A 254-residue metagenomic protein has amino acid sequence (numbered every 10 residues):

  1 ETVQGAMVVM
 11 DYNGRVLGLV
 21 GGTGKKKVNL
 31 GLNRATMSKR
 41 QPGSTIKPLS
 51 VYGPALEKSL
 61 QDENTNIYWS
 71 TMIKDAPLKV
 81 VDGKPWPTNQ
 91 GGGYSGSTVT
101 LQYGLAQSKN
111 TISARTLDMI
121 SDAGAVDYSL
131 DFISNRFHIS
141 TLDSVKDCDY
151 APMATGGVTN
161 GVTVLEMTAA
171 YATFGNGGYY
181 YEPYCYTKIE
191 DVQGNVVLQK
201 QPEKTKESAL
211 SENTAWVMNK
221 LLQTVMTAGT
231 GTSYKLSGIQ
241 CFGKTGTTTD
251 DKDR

Functional and structural regions predicted by a protein language model:
E1-V9, G18-L19, K25-S38, T65-N66 (+2 more regions): A penicillin-recognizing enzyme superfamily signal
A6-N13, S38-I46, G93, S97 (+8 more regions): Secondary-structure capping and boundary motifs in well-ordered enzyme cores
V9-K25, E57-S59, L78, S97 (+5 more regions): Glycine-rich, acidic and aromatic/proline-enriched surface loops and short helix-turn segments that act as binding
G14, Q41-I73, G104, A170-F174 (+1 more regions): Active-site SXXK
N29, N33, Y52, S70 (+7 more regions): Extracytoplasmic/secreted envelope proteins and their assembly/folding machinery, especially bacterial periplasmic
L60-D127, V192-N219, Q223-T224: Conserved catalytic neighborhood of penicillin-recognizing serine enzymes
K74, R115, G157, G243-T245: Thr-Gly-centered strand-to-loop micro-motif
P85-N89, S121-T168: Mid-domain, small-residue-enriched loop/turn segments at the edges of structured enzyme/sensor domains
